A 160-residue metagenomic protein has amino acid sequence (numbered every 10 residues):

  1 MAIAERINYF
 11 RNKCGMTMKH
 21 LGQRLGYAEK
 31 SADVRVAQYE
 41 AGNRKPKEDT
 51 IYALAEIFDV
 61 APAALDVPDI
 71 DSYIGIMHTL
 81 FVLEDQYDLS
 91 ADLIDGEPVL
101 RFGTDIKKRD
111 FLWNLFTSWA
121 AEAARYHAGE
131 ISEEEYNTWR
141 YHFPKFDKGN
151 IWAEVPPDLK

Functional and structural regions predicted by a protein language model:
M1-C14, K148: A short, Lys/Arg-rich alpha-helix, primarily the initiator
I7, M18-G22, D33-Y39, L54 (+1 more regions): Conserved hydrophobic/aromatic packing and binding residues within compact polymer-binding modules
N12, Q23, Y27, E56: Alpha-helical residues within the helix-turn-helix
G26-P46, V67-I70: Recognition helix of helix-turn-helix/homeodomain-like DNA-binding domains that insert into the DNA major groove
K47-I51: Long, hydrophobic alpha-helical segments
A53-E130, D158-K160: Charged, helix-prone or intrinsically disordered regulatory segments positioned adjacent to compact structured domains
P144-P156: Short, charge-rich amphipathic alpha-helical segments embedded in non-transmembrane helical bundles/solenoids
